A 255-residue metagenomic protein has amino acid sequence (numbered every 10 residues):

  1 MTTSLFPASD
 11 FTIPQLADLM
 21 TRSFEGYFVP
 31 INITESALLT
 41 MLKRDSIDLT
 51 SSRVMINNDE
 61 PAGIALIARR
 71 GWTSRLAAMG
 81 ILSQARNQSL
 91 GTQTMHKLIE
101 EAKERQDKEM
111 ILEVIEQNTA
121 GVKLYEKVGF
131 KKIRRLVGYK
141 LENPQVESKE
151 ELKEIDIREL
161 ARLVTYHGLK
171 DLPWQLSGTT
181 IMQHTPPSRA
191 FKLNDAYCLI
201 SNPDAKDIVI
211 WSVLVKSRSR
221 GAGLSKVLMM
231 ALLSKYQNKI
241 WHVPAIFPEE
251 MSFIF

Functional and structural regions predicted by a protein language model:
M1-I33, Q145-L176: Short amphipathic alpha-helix that is part of the acyltransferase structural core
V29-L66, Y166-K192: Active-site rim helix/loop that mediates acceptor-substrate recognition in acyltransferases
V54, E60-A68, R75-G80, K192-P203 (+2 more regions): Conserved beta-strand in the GNAT
R69, L82-Q84, Q88, E116-Q117 (+1 more regions): Active-site acidic-Proline motif in GNAT/NAT acetyltransferases
I81, N87-E100, K123-K127, G221-S234: Conserved acetyl-CoA-binding loop-helix of GNAT-fold acetyltransferases
Q88, T92, E104, E116-R134 (+2 more regions): Conserved active-site alpha-helix within GNAT-family acetyltransferase domains
A102-E113, Y236-F247: Conserved GNAT acetyl-CoA-binding A-motif
V128-N202: Amide-forming acyltransferase catalytic core, primarily the GNAT-like/NAT-type and related acyltransferase folds
